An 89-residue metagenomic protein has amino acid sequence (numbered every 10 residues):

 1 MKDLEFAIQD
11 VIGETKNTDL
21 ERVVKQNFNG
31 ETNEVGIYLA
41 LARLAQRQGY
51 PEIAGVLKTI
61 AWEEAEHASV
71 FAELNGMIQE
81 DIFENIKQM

Functional and structural regions predicted by a protein language model:
M1-M89: Non-heme di-metal
